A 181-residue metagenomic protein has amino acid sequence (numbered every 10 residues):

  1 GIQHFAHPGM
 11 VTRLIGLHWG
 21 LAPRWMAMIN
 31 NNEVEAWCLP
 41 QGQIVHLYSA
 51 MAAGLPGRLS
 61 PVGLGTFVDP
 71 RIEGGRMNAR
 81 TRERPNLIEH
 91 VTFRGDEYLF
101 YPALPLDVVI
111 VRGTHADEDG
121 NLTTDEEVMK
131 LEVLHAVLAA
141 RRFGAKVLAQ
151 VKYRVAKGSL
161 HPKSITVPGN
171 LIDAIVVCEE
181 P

Functional and structural regions predicted by a protein language model:
G1-P181: Conserved alpha/beta enzyme-core scaffold
